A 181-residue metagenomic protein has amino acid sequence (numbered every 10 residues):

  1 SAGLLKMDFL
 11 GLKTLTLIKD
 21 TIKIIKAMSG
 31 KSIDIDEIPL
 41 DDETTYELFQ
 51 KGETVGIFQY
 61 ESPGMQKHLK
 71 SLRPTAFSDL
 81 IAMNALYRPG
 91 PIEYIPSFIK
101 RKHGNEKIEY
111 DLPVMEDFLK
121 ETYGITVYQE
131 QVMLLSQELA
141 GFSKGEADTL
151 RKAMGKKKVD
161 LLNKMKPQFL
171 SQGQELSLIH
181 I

Functional and structural regions predicted by a protein language model:
S1-L178: Mg2+-dependent phosphoryl-transfer active-site scaffold
